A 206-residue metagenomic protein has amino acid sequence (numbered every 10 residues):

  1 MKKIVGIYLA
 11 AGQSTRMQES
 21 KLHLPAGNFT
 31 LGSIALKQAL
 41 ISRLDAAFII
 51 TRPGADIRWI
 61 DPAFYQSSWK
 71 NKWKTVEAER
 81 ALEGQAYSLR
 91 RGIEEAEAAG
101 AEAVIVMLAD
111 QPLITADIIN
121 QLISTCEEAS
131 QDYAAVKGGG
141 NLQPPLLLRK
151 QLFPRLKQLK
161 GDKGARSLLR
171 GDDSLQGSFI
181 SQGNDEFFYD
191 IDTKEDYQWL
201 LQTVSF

Functional and structural regions predicted by a protein language model:
K2, K160-F206: Conserved alpha/beta core of the MobA/IspD/sugar-nucleotide pyrophosphorylase nucleotidyltransferase superfamily
K2-G54: N-terminal glycine-rich phosphate-binding loop and ensuing alpha1 helix
G12-S14, G54, A81, A109-P112: Short glycine-rich anion-binding loops that position phosphate/pyrophosphate groups of nucleotides and phosphorylated
Q18, A26-T30, E79-Y87, L113 (+4 more regions): Residues at secondary-structure transition points
H23, T75, Y133-A135, Q176-F179 (+1 more regions): Conserved beta-strand scaffold positions in the cores of enzyme catalytic domains, especially in NTP/NDP-utilizing
S33-A101: Conserved N-terminal catalytic core of the sugar/cofactor nucleotidyltransferase
L82-P154: Conserved beta-loop-beta/alpha segment of the NTase-like Rossmann-fold superfamily that binds/positions NTPs
L152-R155, E186-F188: Charged, glycine-interspersed solvent-exposed loop segments at helix/strand-loop junctions that cap or gate access
